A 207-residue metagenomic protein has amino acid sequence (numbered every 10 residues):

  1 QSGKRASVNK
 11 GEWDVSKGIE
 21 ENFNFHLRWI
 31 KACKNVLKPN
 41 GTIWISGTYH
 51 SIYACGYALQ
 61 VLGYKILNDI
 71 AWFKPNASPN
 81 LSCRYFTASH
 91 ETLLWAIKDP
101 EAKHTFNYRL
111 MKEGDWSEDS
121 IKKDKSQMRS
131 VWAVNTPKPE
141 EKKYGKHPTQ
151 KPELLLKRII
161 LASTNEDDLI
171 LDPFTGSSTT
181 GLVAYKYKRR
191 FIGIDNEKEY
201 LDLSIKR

Functional and structural regions predicted by a protein language model:
Q1-L203: Core catalytic lobe of class I
I205-R207: Short, conserved SAM-binding/catalytic segment of Class I S-adenosyl-L-methionine-dependent methyltransferases
